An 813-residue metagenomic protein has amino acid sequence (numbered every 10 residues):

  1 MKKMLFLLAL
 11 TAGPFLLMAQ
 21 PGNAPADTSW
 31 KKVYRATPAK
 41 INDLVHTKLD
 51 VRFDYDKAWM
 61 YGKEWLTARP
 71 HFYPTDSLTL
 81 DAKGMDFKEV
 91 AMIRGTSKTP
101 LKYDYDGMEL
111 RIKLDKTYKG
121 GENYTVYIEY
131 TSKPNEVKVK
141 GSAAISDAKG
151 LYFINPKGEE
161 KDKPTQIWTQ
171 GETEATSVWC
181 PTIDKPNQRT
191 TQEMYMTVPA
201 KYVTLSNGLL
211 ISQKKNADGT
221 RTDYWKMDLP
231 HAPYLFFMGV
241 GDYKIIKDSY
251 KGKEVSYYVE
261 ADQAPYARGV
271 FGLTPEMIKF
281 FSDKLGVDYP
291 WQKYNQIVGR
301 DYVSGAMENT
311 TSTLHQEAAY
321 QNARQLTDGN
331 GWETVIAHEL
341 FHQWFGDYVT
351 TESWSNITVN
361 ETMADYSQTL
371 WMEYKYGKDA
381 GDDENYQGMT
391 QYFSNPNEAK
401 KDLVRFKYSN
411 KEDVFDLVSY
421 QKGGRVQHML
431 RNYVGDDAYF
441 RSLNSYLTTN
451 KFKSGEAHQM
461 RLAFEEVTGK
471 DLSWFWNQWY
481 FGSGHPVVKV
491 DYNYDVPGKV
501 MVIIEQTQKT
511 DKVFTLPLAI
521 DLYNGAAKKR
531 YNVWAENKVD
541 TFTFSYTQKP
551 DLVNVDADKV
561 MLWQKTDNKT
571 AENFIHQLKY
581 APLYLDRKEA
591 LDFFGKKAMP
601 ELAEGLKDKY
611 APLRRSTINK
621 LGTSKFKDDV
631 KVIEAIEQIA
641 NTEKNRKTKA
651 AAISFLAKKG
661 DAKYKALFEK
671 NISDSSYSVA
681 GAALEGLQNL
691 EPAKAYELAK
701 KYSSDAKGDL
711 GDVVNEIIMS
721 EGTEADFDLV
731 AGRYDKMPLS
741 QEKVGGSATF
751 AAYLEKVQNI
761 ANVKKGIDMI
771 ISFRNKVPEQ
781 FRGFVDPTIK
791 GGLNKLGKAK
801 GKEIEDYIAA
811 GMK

Functional and structural regions predicted by a protein language model:
M1-T28: Bacterial Sec-dependent N-terminal signal peptides
Q20-P290, L417, N432-V434, N450: Acidic/His-enriched low-complexity segments
F87, M108, W225, K251 (+2 more regions): Hydrophobic alpha-helical and helix-loop surface patches within well-folded domains that function as non-catalytic
V198, A261, F341, N450-E634 (+3 more regions): Non-catalytic accessory/interaction domains
K559-W563, L585-K596, E604, R614-K627 (+8 more regions): Structural detector for internal amphipathic alpha-helices that build alpha-solenoid repeat scaffolds
D567-Q577, K596-K607, F626-N641, D661-S673 (+4 more regions): Amphipathic alpha-helical scaffolding segments comprising HEAT/armadillo-like alpha-solenoid repeats
K764-K813: Hydrophilic extracytoplasmic domains
